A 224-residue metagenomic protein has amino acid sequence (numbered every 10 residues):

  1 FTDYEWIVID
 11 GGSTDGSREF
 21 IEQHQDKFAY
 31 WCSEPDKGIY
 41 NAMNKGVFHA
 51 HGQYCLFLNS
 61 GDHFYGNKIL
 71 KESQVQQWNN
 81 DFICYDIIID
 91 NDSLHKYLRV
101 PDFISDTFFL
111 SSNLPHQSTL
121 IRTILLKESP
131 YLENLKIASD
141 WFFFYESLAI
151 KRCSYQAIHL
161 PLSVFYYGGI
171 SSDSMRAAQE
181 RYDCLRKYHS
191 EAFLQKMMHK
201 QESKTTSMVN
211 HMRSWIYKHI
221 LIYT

Functional and structural regions predicted by a protein language model:
F1-T2, D10-E19, N59: A conserved acidic beta->alpha catalytic loop
Y4-I9, W31, S147: Hydrophobic targeting segments
G16-S17, M43, S60, G66-Q74 (+2 more regions): Acidic donor-diphosphate engagement hotspot in glycosyltransferases and nucleotidyltransferases that stabilizes
S17, S33-A50: Glycine-rich, basic loop-to-helix element that forms the pyrophosphate-binding segment of sugar-nucleotide handling
C55: Short aromatic/hydrophobic "clamp" motif used to bind/position activated sugar donors
H63, N67-Y97: Conserved donor NDP-sugar-binding/catalytic core segment of glycosyltransferases
K96-C184: Conserved nucleotide-sugar donor-binding catalytic segment
H189-T224: Membrane-proximal basic amphipathic "stem/tether" segments
